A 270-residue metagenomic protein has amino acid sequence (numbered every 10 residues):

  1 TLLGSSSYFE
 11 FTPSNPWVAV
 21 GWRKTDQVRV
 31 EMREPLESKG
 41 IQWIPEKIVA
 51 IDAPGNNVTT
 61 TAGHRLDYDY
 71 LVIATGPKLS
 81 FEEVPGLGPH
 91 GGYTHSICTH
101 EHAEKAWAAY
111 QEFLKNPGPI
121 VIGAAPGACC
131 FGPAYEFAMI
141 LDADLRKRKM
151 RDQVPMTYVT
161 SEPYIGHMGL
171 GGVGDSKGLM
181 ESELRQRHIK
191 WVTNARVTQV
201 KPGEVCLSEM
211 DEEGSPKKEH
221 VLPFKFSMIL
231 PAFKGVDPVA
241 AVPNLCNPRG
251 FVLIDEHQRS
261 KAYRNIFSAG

Functional and structural regions predicted by a protein language model:
T1, T60-R65, I254-S260: Short amphipathic alpha-helices and their capping/turn segments at secondary-structure boundaries
T1-Q42, P126-G171: Beta1-alpha1 glycine-rich phosphate/pyrophosphate-binding loop at the start of Rossmann-like nucleotide-binding domains
T12-P16, V84-G86, A241: Short acidic, glycine/proline-rich loop/turn micro-motifs
S38-V58, L66, D142-I254: A Rossmann-like FAD-binding core segment of flavoenzymes
G40-E136, I140-K149, G214-K217, M228: FAD-binding core/adjacent interface of flavoenzyme oxidoreductases
S80, G88-N116, P223-G270: FAD-site-proximal beta/loop scaffold in flavoenzymes
P119, Q153-M156, N265: Residues at the starts of beta-strands that form the adenosine-phosphate
